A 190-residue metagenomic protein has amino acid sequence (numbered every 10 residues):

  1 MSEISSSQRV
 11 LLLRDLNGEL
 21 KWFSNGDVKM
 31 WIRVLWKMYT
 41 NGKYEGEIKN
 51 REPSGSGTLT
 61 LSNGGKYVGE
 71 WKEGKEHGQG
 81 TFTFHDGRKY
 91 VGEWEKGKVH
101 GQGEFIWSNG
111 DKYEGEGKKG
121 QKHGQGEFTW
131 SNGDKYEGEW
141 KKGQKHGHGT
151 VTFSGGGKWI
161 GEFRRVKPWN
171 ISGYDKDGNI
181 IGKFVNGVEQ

Functional and structural regions predicted by a protein language model:
M1-Q190: Intrinsically disordered, low-complexity repeat tracts enriched in Gly/Pro/Ser/Thr and acidic residues, frequently
